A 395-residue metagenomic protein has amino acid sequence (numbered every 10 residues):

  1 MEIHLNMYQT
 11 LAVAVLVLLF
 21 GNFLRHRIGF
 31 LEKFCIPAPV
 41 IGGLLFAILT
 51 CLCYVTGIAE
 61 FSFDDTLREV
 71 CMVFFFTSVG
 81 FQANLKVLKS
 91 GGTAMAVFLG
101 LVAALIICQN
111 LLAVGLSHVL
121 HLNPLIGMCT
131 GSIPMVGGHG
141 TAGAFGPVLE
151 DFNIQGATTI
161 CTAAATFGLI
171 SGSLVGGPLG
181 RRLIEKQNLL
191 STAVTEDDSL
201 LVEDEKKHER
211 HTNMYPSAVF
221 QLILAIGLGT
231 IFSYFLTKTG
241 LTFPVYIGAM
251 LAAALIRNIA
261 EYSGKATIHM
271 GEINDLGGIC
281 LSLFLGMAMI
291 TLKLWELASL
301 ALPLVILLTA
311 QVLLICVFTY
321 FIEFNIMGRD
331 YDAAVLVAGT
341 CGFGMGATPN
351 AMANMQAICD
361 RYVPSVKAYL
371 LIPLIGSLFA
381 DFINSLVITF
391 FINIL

Functional and structural regions predicted by a protein language model:
E2-D65, F81-K86, E203-E205, P216-E272 (+1 more regions): Structural signature of multi-pass alpha-helical membrane transport proteins
E2-L16, S62-F75, L125-S132, G240-A252 (+3 more regions): Structural signature of hydrophobic alpha-helical transmembrane segments
F34-G42, L67-C71, G92-A104, H269-L281 (+1 more regions): Cytoplasmic-side transmembrane-helix entry/capping segments in multi-pass membrane proteins
V40-T50, L99-L111, S132-T141, L200 (+4 more regions): Small-residue-rich segments of transmembrane alpha-helices in multi-pass membrane proteins, especially helix faces
C51-V55, N110-H118, G143-L149, L283-E296 (+2 more regions): Hydrophobic alpha-helical transmembrane segments in multi-pass integral membrane proteins
V70, N84-V114, T166, V219-L222 (+2 more regions): Entry/N-cap segments of selected transmembrane alpha helices and their immediately preceding amphipathic helices
G115-L122, A165-V202, L313, F321-Y331 (+1 more regions): Juxtamembrane and boundary regions of transmembrane helices in multi-pass small-molecule transporters and channels
L116-G156, I160, F167, L179 (+2 more regions): Alpha-helical membrane segments and immediately flanking helix-loop junctions that form or couple to the substrate/ion
